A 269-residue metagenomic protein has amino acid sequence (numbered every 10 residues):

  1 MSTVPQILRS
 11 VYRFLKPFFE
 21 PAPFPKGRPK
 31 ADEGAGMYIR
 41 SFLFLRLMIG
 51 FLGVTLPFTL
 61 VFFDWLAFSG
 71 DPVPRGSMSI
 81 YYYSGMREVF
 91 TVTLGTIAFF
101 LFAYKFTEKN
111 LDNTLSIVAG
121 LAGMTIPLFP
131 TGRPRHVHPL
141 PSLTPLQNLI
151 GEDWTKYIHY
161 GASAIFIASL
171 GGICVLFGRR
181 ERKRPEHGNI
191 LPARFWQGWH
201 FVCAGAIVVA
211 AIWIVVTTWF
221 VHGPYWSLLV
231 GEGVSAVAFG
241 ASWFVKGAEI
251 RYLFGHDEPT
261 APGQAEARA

Functional and structural regions predicted by a protein language model:
G34-V54, N110-G120, R194-A204: Alpha-helical transmembrane segments and their helix-start/interface "positive-inside/aromatic belt" motifs in integral
F51-D71: Alpha-helical transmembrane segments of multi-pass membrane proteins
G53-V54, R87-F100, A164-C174, S235-K246: Hydrophobic cores of alpha-helical transmembrane segments in multi-pass inner/ER membrane proteins, independent
W65-S84, H138-W154, W219-L229, P262: Membrane-interface interhelical loops and short amphipathic "cap" helices that link adjacent transmembrane segments
P74-F90, L111-A119, L143-A168: Transmembrane alpha-helix entry/boundary detector in multi-pass membrane proteins
F100-K109: C-terminal ends of transmembrane helices
T125-W196: Membrane-proximal helix-loop-helix units in multi-pass membrane proteins
I207-A269: C-terminal transmembrane-bundle signature of multipass membrane proteins, characterized by strong activation on
